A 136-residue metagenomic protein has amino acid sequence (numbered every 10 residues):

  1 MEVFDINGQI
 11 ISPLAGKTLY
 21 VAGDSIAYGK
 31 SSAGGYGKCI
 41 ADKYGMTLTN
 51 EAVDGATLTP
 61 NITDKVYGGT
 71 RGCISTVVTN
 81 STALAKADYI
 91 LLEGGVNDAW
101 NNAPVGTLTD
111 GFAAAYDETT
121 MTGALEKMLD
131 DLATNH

Functional and structural regions predicted by a protein language model:
M1-S12: Exposed low-complexity, polar/acidic, P/S/T/G-rich flexible segments that act as propeptides, protease-susceptible
I6-G8, S25, L132: Short linear motifs in intrinsically disordered/low-complexity regions
T18-Y20, I26-E126: Conserved SGNH/GDSL esterase-like catalytic core that processes O-acyl groups on lipids and polysaccharides
K127-H136: A structural motif corresponding to the C-terminal end of an alpha-helix and its immediate exit/capping segment
